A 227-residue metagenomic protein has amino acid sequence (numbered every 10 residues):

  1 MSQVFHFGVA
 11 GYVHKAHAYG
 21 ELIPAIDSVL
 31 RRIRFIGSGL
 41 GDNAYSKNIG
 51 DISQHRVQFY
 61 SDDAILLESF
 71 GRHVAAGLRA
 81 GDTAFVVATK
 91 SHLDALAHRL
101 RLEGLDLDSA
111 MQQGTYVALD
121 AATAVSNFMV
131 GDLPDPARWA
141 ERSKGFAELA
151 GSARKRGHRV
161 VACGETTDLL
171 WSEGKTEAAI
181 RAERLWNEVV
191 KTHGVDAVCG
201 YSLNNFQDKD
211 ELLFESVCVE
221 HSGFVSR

Functional and structural regions predicted by a protein language model:
M1-V13, H17-P24: Alpha4 helix (beta4-alpha4-beta5 surface) of REC/receiver domains from two-component response regulators
S2, G20, D27, G151 (+1 more regions): A mid-sequence interfacial segment
Q3, P24-A25, A76, V161: Residues within well-formed alpha-helices
H17-L30, R34-L40: C-terminal output helix
N43-R227: Non-catalytic regulatory/interaction regions at protein termini and inter-domain linkers
